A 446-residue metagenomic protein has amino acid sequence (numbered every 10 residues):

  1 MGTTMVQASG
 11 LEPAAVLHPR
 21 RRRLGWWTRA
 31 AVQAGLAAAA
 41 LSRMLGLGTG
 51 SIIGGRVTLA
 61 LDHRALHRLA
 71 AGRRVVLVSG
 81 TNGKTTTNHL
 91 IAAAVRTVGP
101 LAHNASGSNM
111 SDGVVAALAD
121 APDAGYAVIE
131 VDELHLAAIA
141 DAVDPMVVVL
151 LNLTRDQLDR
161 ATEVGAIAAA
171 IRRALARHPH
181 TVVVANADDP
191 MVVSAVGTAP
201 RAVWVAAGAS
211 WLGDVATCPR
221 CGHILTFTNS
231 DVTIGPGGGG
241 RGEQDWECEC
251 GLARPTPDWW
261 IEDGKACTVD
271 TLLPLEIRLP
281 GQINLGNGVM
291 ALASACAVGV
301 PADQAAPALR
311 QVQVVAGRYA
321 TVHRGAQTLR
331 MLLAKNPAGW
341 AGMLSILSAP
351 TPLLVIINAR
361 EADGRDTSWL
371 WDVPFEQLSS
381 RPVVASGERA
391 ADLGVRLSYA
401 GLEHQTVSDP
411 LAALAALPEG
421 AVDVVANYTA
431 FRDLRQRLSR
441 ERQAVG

Functional and structural regions predicted by a protein language model:
M1-S51, G55, A71, G222 (+2 more regions): ATP-dependent carboxylate-amine ligase
S9, P13-L24, V203-P337: Adenine nucleotide phosphate-binding catalytic loops in nucleotide-utilizing enzymes
G10-E12, V16-A206, W211-A216: Phosphate-binding loop of NTP-binding sites
G83, D132-L134, L153-D156, D188-P190 (+4 more regions): Short glycine-rich anion-binding loops that position phosphate/pyrophosphate groups of nucleotides and phosphorylated
N88-A92, L292, G394, R435: A generic structural signal for short, well-ordered alpha-helical segments in conserved domains
I91, V95, V114-L118, G288-V298 (+1 more regions): Buried hydrophobic packing segments
L118, V164-G165, D214-L225, A416-D423: Short, surface-exposed amphipathic charged segments that create phosphate/polyanion-binding patches used for binding
E130, L151, V184, N287 (+3 more regions): Residue-level signal for inorganic ion chemistry
